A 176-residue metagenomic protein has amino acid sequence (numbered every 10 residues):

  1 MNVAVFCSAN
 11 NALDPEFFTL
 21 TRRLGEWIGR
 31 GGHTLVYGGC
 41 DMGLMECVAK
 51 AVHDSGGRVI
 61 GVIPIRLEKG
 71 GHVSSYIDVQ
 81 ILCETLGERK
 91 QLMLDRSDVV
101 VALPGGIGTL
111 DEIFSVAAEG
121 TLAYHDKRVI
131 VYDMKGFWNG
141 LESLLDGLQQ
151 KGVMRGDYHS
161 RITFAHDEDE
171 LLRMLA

Functional and structural regions predicted by a protein language model:
M1-R96, K135-A176: A cross-family phosphate/adenosyl-ligand binding-site feature
V59, Y124-K127: Short, structured loop/turn "capping" segments at alpha-beta junctions
E88-A123, I130: Active-site/ligand-binding-proximal alpha/beta "capping" segment
L103-P104, R128-Y132, H159-I162: Flexible, glycine/proline-enriched loop segments at strand-loop-helix junctions that form or flank small-ligand binding
